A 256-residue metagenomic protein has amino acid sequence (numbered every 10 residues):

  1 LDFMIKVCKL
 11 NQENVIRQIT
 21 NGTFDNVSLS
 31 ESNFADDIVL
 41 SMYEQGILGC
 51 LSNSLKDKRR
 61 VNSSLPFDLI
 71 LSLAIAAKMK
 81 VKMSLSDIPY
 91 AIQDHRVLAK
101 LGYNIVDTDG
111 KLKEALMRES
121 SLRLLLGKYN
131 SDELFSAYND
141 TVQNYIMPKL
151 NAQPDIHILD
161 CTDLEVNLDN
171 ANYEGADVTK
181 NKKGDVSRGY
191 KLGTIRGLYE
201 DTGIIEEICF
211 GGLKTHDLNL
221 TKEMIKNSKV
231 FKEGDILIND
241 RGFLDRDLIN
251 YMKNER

Functional and structural regions predicted by a protein language model:
L1, S72-L73, D87-P89, R118 (+6 more regions): Short, conserved catalytic/metal-binding motifs centered on acidic residues
F3-L116: Gly/serine-rich nucleotide phosphate-binding loop at the start of the catalytic core of nucleotide/ADP-ribose-handling
A91, N144-Y145, E223-S228: A generic secondary-structure signal
H95, Y129-S131, D163-V166, T202 (+2 more regions): A short acidic, glycine/proline-enriched capping/turn motif at secondary-structure boundaries, especially helix N-cap
S120-G197: Active-site-proximal, Lys/Arg-enriched surface segment that forms a nucleic-acid-binding/basic interface patch
L168-A171, E206-C209, L220, L248-N250: A short secondary-structure junction signal
N181-K232: Electropositive, glycine- and tryptophan-enriched low-complexity nucleic-acid-binding patches
T215, L220-R256: Domain-level cores of phosphate- or acyl-group-handling catalytic modules
